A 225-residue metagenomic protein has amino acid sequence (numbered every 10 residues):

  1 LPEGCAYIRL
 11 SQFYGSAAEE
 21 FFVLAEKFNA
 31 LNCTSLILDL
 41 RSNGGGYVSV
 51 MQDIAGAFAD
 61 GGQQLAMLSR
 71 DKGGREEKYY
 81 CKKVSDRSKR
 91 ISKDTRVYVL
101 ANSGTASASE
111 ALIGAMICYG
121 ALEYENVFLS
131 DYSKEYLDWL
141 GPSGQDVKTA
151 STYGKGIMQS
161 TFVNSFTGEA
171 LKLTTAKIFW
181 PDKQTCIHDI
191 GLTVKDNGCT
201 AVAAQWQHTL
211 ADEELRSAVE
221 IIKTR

Functional and structural regions predicted by a protein language model:
L1-I8, K93, F166-E169: Beta-strand-turn-beta hairpins that frame and shape the catalytic cleft of phosphate-ester-processing enzymes
L1-L36, S42-G44: Flexible, low-complexity junctional segments that flank or bridge functional domains
E3-A6, L31-L36, G61-L65, D94-R96 (+2 more regions): Loop/turn elements at helix/coil->beta-strand transitions in domains of secreted/extracellular proteins
I8, L38, F58, V97-L100 (+2 more regions): Terminal peptide-recognition signature
E19-L31, S49-G56, E110-C118, R216 (+1 more regions): Solvent-exposed, polar/charged alpha-helical surfaces in well-ordered, non-transmembrane soluble domains, broadly
G45-L100, G104-S107, I157-V163, F179: Gly/Ser/Thr-rich loop/hinge elements
G104-A106, Y119-G156: Short, well-structured beta-strand/strand-turn elements
A201-R225: Low-complexity, Gly/Ser/Thr/Pro-rich intrinsically disordered linker/tail segments
